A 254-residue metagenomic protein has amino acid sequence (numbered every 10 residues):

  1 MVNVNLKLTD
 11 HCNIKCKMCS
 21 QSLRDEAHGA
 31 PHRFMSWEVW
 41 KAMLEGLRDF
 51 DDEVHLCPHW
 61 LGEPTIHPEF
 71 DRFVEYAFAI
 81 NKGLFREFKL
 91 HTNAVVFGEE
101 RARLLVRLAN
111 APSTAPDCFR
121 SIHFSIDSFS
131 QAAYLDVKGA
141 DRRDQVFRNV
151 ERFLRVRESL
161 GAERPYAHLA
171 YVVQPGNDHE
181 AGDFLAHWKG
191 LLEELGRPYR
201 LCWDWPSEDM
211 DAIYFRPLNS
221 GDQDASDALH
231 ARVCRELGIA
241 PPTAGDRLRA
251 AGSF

Functional and structural regions predicted by a protein language model:
M1-K7, E180-F254: Accessory C-terminal segments flanking Radical SAM cores
M1-S121, D136-D144, R148, R200-I213 (+1 more regions): Conserved alpha-helical substructure of the radical SAM core
L61, N93-V95, D127-F129, V172-Q174 (+1 more regions): Active-site beta-loop-alpha junctions enriched in small/polar residues
I80-F85, P112, E158-E163, L192-R197: Short helix-capping segments at alpha-helix termini
F88-V95, V150-E180, F184: Conserved strand-turn element in the central/C-terminal portion of the radical SAM core barrel that lines
N110, R155, H187-L191: Basic phosphate/pyrophosphate-binding loop/patch that engages nucleotide-derived ligands
I122-I126: Conserved phosphate-donor/acceptor-positioning beta-strand/loop module used by diverse small-molecule
